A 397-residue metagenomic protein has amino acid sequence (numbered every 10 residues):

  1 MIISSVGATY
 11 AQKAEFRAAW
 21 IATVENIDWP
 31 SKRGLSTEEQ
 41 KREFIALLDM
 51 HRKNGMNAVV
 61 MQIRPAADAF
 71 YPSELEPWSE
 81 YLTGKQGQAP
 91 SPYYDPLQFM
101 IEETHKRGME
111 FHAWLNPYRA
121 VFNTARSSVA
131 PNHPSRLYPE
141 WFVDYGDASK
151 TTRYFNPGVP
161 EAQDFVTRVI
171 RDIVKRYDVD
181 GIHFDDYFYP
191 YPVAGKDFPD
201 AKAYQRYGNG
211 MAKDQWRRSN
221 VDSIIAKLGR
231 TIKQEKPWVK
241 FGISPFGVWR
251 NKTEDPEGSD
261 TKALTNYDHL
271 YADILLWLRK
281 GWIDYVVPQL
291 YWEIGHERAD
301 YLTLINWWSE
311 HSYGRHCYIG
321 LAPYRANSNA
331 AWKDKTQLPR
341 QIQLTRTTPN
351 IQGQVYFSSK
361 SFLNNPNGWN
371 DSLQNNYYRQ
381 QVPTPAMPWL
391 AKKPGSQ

Functional and structural regions predicted by a protein language model:
K13-A18, M56-D68, P96-G146, H183-D186 (+1 more regions): Glycine-rich, aromatic-flanked loop segments that form ligand/cofactor-binding clefts across common enzyme folds
A14, A22-R42, A113, Y118-R176 (+1 more regions): Active-site-adjacent "subsite" loops/lids of carbohydrate-active enzymes
R42-D68, R176-G181, L276, K280-W282 (+1 more regions): Catalytic domains of carbohydrate-active enzymes, especially glycoside hydrolases
N54-S91: Aromatic-lined carbohydrate-binding/catalytic grooves of carbohydrate-active enzymes
A69-G84, R119-D147, D186-N209, E254-L264: Aromatic- and acidic-residue-enriched segments that line the glycan-binding/catalytic groove of carbohydrate-active
H105, E110-N123, H183-Y187, Q215-N266 (+1 more regions): Aromatic-lined carbohydrate-recognition surfaces of secreted/lumenal glycan-active proteins
M211-A212, R217-I224, P237-N306, S328-Q343: Extracellular glycoside hydrolase catalytic/binding regions
Y271-E297, S312-A391: Substrate-binding cleft of secreted/luminal carbohydrate-active enzymes
